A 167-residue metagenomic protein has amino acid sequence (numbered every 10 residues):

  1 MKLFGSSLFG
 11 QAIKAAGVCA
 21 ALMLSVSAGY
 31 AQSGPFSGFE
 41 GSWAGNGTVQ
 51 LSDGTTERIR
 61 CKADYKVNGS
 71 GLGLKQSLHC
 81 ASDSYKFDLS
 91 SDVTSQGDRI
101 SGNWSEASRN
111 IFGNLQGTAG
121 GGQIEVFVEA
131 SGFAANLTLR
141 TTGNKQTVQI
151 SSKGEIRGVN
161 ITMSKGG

Functional and structural regions predicted by a protein language model:
M1-K2, V49: Short regulatory "switch" loops immediately downstream of catalytic or recognition motifs within protein catalytic
K2-G17: Bacterial N-terminal signal peptides that target proteins for export
K14-V26: Bacterial N-terminal signal peptides
S27-A31: Sec/Tat signal peptide C-region and signal peptidase I cleavage site
Q32-T142, V148-G167: Central antiparallel beta-sheet cores of small beta-barrel/beta-sandwich binding domains
